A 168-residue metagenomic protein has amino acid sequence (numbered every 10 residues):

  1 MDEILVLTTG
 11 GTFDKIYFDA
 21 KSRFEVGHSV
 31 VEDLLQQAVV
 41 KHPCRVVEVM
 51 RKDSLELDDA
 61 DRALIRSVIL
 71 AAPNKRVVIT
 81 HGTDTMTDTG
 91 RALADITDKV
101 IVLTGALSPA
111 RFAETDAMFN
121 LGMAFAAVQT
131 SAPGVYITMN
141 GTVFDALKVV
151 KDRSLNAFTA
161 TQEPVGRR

Functional and structural regions predicted by a protein language model:
M1-R168: Active-site histidine-anchored catalytic micro-motif
